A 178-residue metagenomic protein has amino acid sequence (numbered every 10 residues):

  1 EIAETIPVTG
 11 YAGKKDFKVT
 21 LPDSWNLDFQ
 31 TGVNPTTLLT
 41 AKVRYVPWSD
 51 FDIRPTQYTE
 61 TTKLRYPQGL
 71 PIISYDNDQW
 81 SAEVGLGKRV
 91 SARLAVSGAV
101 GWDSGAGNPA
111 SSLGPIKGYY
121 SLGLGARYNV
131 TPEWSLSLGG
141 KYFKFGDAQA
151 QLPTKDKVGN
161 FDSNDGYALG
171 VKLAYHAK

Functional and structural regions predicted by a protein language model:
E1-K178: Outer-membrane beta-barrel porins/channels
